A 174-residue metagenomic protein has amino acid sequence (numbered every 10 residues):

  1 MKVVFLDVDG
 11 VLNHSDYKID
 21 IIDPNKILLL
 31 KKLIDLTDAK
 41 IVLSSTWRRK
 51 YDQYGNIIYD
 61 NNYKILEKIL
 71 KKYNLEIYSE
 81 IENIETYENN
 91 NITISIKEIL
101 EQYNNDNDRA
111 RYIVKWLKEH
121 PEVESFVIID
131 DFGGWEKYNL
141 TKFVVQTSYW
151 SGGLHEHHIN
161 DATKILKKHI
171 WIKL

Functional and structural regions predicted by a protein language model:
M1-V3, E124-S125: Hydrophobic/aromatic side chains embedded in well-ordered alpha-helices
K2-T93, K97-I99: Alpha-helical substrate-recognition element adjacent to the catalytic core
K64, K68-L174: C-terminal cap/substrate-recognition subdomain and adjoining C-terminal extension of metal-dependent phosphatase-like
